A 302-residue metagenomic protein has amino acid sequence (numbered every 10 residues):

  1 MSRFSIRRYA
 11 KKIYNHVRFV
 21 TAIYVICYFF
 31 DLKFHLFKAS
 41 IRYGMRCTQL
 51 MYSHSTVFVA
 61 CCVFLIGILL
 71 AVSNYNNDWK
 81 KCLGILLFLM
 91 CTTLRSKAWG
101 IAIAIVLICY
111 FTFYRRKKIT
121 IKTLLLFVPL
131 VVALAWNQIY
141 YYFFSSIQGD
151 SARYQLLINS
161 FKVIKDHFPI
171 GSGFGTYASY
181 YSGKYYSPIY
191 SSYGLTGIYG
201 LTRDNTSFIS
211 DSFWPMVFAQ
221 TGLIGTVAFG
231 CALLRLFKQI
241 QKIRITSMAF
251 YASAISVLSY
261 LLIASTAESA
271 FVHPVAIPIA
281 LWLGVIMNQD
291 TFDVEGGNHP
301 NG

Functional and structural regions predicted by a protein language model:
M1, T56-V72, A98-Y110, T226-F229 (+3 more regions): Hydrophobic core segments of transmembrane alpha-helices in multi-pass, intramembrane catalytic enzymes
M1-R3, K12: Aromatic-anchored transmembrane helix interface
R8-A39, Y52-F113: Alpha-helical transmembrane segments of multi-pass inner-membrane proteins
I26-D31, C91-L94, Y110-G149, F161-K165: A membrane-periplasm/extracellular boundary helix in multi-pass inner-membrane enzymes that assemble envelope glycans
R46-F64, S96, S210-F213, F218-G222 (+1 more regions): Membrane-interface micro-motifs in multi-pass membrane enzymes
N74, W79-K80, K117-T123, A219-L262 (+1 more regions): Hydrophobic transmembrane alpha-helices and their immediate junctions
F144-I158, G173-T221: Long extracytoplasmic/lumenal interhelical loops at the membrane interface of multi-pass membrane proteins
A254-G302: Transmembrane alpha-helices of multi-pass inner-membrane enzymes
